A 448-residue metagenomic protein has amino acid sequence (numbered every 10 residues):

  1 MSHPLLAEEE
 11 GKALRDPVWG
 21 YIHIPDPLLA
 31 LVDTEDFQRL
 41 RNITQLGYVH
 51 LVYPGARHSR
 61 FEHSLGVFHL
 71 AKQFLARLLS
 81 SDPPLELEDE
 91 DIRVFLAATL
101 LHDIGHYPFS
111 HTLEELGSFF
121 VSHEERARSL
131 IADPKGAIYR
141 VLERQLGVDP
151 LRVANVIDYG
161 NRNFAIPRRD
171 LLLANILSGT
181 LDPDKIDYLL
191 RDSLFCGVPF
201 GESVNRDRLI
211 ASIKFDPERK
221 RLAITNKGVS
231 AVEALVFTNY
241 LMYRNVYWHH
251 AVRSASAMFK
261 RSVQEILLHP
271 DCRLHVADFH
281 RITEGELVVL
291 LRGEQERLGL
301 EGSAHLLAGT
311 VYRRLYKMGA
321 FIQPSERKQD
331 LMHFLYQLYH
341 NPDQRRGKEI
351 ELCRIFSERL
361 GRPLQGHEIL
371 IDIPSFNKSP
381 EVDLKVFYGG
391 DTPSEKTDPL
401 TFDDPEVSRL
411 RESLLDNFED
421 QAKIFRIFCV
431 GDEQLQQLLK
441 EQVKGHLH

Functional and structural regions predicted by a protein language model:
M1-V94, I104-H448: Histidine-centered, transition-metal-coordinating active-site segments
L101: Aromatic-lined, polymer-binding surfaces characteristic of secreted/periplasmic polysaccharide-degrading enzymes
